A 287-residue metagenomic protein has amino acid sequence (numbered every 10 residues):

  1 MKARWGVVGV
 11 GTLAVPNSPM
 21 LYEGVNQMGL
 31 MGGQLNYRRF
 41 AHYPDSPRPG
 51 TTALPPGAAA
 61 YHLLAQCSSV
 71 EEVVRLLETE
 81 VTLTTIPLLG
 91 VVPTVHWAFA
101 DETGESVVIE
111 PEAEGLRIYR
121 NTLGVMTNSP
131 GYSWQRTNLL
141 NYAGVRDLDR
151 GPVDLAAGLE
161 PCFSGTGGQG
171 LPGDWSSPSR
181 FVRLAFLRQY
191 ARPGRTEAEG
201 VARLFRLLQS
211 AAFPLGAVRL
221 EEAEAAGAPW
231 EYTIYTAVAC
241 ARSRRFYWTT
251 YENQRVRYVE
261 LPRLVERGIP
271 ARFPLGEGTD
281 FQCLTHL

Functional and structural regions predicted by a protein language model:
M1-K2, R39-V81, R267-F281: Compact, glycine/acidic-enriched structural inserts
M1-T51, T79-E80, T84, G276 (+1 more regions): A contiguous strand-loop segment
N26-M28, L64-E72, G194-V201, A241-S243: A short, structured loop/turn motif at beta-sheet edges
M31-Q34, A98-A100, V108, V238: Structural recognition of the beta-strand scaffold that forms the well-ordered cores of secreted hydrolase catalytic
R38-F40, E114-L116, E252-V256: Short, surface-exposed beta-strand-loop junctions and turns on beta-sheet-rich folds
A41-Y43, V107-E110, R117-N121, N128-S129 (+1 more regions): Short helix/loop capping segments that flank catalytic or ligand/cofactor-binding pockets
V70, V74-P111: Aromatic- and glycine-enriched pocket-lining scaffold segments that form the walls of small-molecule binding clefts
P87, P93, E102, G124-L287: C-terminus-biased signal that marks the final domain/tail of proteins
